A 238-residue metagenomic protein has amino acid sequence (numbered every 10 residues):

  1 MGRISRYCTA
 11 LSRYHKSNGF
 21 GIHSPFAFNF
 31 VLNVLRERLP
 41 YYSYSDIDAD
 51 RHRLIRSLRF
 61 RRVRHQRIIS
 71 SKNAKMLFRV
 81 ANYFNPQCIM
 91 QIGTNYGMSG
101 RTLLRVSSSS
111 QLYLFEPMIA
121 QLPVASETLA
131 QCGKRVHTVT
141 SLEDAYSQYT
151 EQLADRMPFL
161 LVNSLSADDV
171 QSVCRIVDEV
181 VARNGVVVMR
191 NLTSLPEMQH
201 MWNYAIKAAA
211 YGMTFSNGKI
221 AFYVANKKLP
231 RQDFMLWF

Functional and structural regions predicted by a protein language model:
M1-F159, L165-R183, T193-F238: A short alpha-helical cap/connector motif
